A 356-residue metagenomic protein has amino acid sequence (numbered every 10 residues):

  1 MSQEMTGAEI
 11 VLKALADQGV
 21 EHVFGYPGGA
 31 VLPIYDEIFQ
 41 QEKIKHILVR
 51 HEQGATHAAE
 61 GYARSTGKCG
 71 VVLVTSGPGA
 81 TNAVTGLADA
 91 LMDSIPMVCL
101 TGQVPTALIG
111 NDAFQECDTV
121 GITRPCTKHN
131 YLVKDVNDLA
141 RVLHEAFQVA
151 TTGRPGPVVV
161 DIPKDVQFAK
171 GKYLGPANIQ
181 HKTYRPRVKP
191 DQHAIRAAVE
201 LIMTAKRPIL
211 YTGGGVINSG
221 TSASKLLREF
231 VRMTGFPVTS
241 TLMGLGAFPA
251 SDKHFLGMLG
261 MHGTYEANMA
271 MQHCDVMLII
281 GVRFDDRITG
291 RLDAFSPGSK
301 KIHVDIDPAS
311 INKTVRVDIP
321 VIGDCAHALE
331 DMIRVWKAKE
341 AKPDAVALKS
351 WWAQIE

Functional and structural regions predicted by a protein language model:
S2, N137, G298, I302-E356: Phosphate/pyrophosphate-binding active-site segments
G19, I34-K43, L100, I122-K128 (+3 more regions): Gly-rich Lys/Arg/Thr-decorated short loops/hinges at beta-loop-alpha junctions or inter-strand turns that position
E21-E60, P190, A197-M277: Anionic-ligand anchoring segments at beta-strand to alpha-helix junctions in alpha/beta enzyme folds, i.e., glycine
A30, V104, I162-Q167, G214-V216 (+1 more regions): Glycine-rich beta-alpha junction loops
L32-T106, E266-D285: Thiamine diphosphate
F114-G153, H273-C274, D324, A328 (+1 more regions): Conserved thiamine diphosphate
E145, V149-T204, W352: Conformationally flexible catalytic loops at phosphate/diphosphate-handling active centers
G260-I311, R316-I319: Phosphate/diphosphate-binding loops
